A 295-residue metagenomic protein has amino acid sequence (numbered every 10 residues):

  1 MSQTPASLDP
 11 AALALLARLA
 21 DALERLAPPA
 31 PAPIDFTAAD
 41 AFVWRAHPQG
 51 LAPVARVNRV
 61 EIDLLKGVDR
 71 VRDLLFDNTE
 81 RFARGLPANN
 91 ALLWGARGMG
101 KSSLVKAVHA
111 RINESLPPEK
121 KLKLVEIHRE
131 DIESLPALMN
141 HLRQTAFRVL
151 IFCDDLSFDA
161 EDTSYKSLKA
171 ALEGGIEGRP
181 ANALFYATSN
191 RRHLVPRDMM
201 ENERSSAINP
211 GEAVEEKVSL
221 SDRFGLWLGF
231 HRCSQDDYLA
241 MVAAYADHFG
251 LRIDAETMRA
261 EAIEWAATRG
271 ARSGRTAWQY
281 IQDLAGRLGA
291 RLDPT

Functional and structural regions predicted by a protein language model:
M1-F42: Extended alpha-helical segments
A6-P10, G50-L74: Dynamic helix-loop-helix/coil hinge segments at AAA+ ATPase domain boundaries and subdomain interfaces
R70-R84: Pre-Walker A adenine-sensing motif
G85-A107: Walker A/P-loop nucleotide-binding motif
R111-V149, S157-E161: AAA+/P-loop NTPase substrate/partner-engagement loops
N113-E114, N140, Q144, D159-A207: Conserved catalytic/switch belt of AAA+ P-loop NTPases
S189, S205-V218, G225-L239: Conserved AAA+ ATPase "SRH/arginine-finger" region at the nucleotide-binding site
H231-T295: C-terminal alpha-helical "lid" subdomain
